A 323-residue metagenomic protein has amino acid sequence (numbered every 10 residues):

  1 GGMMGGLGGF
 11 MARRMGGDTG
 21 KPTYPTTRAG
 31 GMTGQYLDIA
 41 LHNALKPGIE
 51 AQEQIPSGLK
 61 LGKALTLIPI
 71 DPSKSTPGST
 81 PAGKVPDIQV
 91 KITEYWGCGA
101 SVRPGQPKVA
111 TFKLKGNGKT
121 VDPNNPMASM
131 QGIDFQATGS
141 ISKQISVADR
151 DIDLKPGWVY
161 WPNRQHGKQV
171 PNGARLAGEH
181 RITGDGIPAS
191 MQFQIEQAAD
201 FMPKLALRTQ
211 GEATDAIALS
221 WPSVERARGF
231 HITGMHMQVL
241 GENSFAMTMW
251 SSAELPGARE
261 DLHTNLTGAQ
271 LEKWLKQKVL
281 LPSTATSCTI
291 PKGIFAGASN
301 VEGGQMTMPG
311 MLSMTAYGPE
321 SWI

Functional and structural regions predicted by a protein language model:
G2-R164: Solvent-exposed N-terminal domain segments of exported/luminal and surface proteins
H166-M191, N300-P319: Short, aromatic- and glycine-rich surface loops/edge beta-strands on solvent-exposed regions
A189-F201: Proline/serine/threonine-rich low-complexity linkers at boundaries of modular beta-sandwich domains
Q210-D215: Short, solvent-exposed loop/linker segments at the N-terminal edge of repeated beta-sheet extracellular domains
I217-R226, I290: Conserved aromatic anchor
F230-I232: Short beta-strand elements bearing conserved aromatic residues within extracellular beta-rich modules
Q238-G293, G297: Exoplasmic/lumenal beta-rich domain surfaces
S321-I323: Beta-sandwich strand segments
